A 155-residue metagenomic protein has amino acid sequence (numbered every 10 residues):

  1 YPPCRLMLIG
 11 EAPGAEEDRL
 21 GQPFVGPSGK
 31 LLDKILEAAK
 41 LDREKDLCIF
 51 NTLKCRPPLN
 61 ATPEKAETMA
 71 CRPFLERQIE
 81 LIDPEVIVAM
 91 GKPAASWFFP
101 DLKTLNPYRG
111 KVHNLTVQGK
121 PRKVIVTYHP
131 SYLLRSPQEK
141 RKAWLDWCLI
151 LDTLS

Functional and structural regions predicted by a protein language model:
Y1-S155: A polyanion-binding, active-site-adjacent surface
